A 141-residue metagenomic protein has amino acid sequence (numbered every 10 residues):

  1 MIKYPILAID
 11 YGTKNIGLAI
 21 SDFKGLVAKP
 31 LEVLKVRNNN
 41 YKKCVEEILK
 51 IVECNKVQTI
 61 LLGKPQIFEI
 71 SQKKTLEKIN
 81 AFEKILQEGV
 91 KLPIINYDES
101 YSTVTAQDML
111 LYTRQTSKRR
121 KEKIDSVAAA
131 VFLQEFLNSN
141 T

Functional and structural regions predicted by a protein language model:
I2-L7, K14-T141: Phosphate- and other anionic-substrate recognition elements at nucleic-acid/protein interfaces
